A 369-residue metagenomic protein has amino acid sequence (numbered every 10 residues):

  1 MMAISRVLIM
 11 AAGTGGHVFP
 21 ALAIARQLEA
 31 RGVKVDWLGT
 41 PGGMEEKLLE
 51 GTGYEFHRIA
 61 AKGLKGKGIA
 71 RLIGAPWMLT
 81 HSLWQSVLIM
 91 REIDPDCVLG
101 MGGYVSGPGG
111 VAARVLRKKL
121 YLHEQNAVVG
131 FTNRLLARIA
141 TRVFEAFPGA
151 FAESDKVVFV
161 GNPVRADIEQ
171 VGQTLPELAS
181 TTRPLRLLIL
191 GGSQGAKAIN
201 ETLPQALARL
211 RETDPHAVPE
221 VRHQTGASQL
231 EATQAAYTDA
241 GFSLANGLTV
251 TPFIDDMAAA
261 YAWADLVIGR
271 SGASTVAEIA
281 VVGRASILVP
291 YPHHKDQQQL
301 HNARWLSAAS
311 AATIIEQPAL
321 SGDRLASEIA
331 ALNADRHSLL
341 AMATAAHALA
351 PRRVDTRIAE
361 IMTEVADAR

Functional and structural regions predicted by a protein language model:
I4-A12, E29-H81, A227-Q229, P318: Conserved nucleotide-sugar phosphate-binding/catalytic loop shared by glycosyltransferases and other
K34, E55, R114-T174: Active-site-proximal region of nucleotide-activated glycan assembly enzymes, centered on histidine/acidic-rich loops
L48, T52, Q173-V267, L300-R304 (+2 more regions): Donor-nucleotide binding loops and adjacent catalytic segments primarily of GT-B fold Leloir glycosyltransferases
Q85-L99, S106-Y121, R134-R138: Glycosyltransferases and closely related glycan-assembly transferases that use nucleotide-activated donors
P95-C97, A259-A277, R284: Acidic donor-binding loop of glycosyltransferase active sites
T313-E316, L320-H337: C-terminal "capping" alpha-helix adjacent to the active site of nucleotide-linked donor transferases in cell-envelope
S338-R352: A short, well-ordered alpha-helix in the C-terminal region of glycosyltransferases
P351-R369: C-terminal alpha-helical cap of glycosyltransferases
